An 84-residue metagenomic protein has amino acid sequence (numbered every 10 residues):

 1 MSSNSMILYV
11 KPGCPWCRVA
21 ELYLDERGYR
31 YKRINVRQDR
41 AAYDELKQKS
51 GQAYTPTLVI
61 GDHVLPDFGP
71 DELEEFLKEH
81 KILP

Functional and structural regions predicted by a protein language model:
M1-R27: Local sequence-structure signature of Cys/Sec-based thiol-disulfide redox active-site neighborhoods
K11, G51, P70: ATP/adenylate-binding site constellation spanning eukaryotic-like Ser/Thr protein kinases, ABC-transporter
P15, A41, E72: Short alpha-helical
R18-E21, D25, K47, E74 (+1 more regions): Class I S-adenosyl-L-methionine
R30-A42: Thiol-based oxidoreductase modules, predominantly thioredoxin-like and allied folds used for disulfide exchange
S50-L58: Structural micro-motif
G61-P84: Non-catalytic, surface beta->alpha helical segment in thiol-disulfide oxidoreductase systems
